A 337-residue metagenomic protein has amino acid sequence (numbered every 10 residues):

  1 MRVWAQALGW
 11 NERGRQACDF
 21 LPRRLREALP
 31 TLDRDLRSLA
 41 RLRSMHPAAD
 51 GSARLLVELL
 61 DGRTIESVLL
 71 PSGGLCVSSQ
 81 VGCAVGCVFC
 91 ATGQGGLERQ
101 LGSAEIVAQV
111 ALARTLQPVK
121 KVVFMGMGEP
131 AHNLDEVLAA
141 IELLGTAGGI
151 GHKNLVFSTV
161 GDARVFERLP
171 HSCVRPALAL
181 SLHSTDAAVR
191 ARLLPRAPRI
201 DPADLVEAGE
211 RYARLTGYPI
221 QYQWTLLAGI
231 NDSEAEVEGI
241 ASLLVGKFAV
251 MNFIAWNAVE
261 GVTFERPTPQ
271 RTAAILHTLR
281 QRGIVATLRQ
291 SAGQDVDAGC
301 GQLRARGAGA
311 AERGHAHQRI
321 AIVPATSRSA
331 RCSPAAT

Functional and structural regions predicted by a protein language model:
M1-G62, E210-Y218, L226-T337: Auxiliary Fe-S-binding modules of radical SAM enzymes
L60, L70-S72, V160-R164: Short beta->alpha connector loops
T64-E66: Short, mixed charged/polar active-site loops that provide acid/base catalysis or chelate metal/phosphate cofactors
L69-L70, E136: Residue-level structural signal for beta-strand termini and adjacent loop
L70-E105, L112, Q117: Canonical Radical SAM [4Fe-4S] cluster-binding loop centered on the CxxxCxxC motif and its immediate flanking residues
Q80, I106-Q109, Q223, Q290: Glutamine-centric residue-chemistry signal
A84, D162-R164, A187, G293-D297: Alpha-helix N-cap/helix-start and coil->helix boundary motif
R114-K121, G126-R282, A286-T287: Conserved AdoMet/S-adenosylmethionine-binding subsite of the radical SAM
